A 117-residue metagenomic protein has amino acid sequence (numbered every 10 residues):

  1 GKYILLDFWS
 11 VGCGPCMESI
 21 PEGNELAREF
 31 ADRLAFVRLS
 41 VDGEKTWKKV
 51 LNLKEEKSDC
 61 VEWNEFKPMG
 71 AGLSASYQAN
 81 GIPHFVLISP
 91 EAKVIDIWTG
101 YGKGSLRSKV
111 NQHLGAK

Functional and structural regions predicted by a protein language model:
K2-I4, F8-G12, G43, G81: Short pre-active-site segment immediately N-terminal to redox-active cysteine/selenocysteine motifs in thiol-based
F8-E25: Conserved redox-active cysteine motifs that mediate thiol-disulfide chemistry, especially di-cysteine Cys-X(1-2)-Cys
P21-N24, R28, S108-N111: Solvent-exposed, polar/charged alpha-helical surfaces in well-ordered, non-transmembrane soluble domains, broadly
A31-F36: A conserved nucleotide-sugar
V37, L51-E91: Short, internal strand/loop/helix patches that form the active-site neighborhood or redox-interaction surface
T46-K49: Acidic helix N-cap motif at the loop->helix transition within catalytic regions of sugar-transfer enzymes
L87-K117: Thiol-/selenol-based redox modules, centered on thioredoxin-like and closely related oxidoreductase domains
